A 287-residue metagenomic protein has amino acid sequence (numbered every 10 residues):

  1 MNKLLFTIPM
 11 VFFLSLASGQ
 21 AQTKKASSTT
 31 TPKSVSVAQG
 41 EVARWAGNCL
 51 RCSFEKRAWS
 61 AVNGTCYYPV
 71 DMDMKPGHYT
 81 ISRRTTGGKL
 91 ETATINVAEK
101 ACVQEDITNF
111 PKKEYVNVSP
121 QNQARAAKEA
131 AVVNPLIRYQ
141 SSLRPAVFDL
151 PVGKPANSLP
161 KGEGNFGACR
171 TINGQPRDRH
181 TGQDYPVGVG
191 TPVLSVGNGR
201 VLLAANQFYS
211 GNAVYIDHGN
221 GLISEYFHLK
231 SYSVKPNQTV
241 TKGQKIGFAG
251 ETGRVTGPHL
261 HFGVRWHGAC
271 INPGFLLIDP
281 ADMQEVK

Functional and structural regions predicted by a protein language model:
M1-F6: Positively charged n-region of N-terminal signal peptides that target proteins for export
T7-S15: Bacterial N-terminal signal peptides
F12, S36, W59, M72 (+5 more regions): Sterically constrained small-residue positions within well-ordered secondary structures of folded domains
S15, K75, P151-V152, D279: Local alpha-helix boundary/kink/capping signal
A17-A21: Sec/Tat signal peptide C-region and signal peptidase I cleavage site
Q22-V103: Cationic-aromatic interfacial patches
T94-S210: Surface-exposed, glycine-biased beta-strand/turn segments
P155-K287: Catalytic cores of peptidoglycan-degrading enzymes
